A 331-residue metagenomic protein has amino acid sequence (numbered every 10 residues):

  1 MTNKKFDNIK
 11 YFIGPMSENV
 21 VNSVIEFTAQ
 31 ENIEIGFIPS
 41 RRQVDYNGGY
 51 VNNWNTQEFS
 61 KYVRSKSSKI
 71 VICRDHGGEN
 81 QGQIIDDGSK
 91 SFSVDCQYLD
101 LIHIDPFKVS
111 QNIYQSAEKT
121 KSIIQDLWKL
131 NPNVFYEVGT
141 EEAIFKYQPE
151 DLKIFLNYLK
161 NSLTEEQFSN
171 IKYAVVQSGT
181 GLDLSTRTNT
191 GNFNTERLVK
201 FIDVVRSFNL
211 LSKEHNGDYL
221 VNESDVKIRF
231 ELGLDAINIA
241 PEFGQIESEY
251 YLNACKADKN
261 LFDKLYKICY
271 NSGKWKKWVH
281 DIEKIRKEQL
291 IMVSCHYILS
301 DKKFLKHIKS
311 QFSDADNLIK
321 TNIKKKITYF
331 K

Functional and structural regions predicted by a protein language model:
M1-W54: N-terminal capping/small domains of soluble enzymes
N3-K4, F12, I85, Y98 (+2 more regions): Active-site capping/gating regions of soluble enzymes
N8-N19, I70-S89, F145-Y147, K213-N216: Active-site mouth loops of central-metabolism enzymes
E18-S23, Q83-D95, N222-V226: Short, acidic/polar
V24, D75, V138, R229: Conserved, mostly hydrophobic/aromatic
G36-F37, V71, L101-I104, D235-P241: Short hydrophobic alpha-helical runs that function as membrane-insertion/retention elements
S40-R42, H76-G77, I104-V109, E141-A143 (+3 more regions): Short, ordered loop/turn segments at secondary-structure junctions
R42-P132: Active-site beta->alpha loop and helix N-cap motifs at the rims of alpha/beta catalytic domains
